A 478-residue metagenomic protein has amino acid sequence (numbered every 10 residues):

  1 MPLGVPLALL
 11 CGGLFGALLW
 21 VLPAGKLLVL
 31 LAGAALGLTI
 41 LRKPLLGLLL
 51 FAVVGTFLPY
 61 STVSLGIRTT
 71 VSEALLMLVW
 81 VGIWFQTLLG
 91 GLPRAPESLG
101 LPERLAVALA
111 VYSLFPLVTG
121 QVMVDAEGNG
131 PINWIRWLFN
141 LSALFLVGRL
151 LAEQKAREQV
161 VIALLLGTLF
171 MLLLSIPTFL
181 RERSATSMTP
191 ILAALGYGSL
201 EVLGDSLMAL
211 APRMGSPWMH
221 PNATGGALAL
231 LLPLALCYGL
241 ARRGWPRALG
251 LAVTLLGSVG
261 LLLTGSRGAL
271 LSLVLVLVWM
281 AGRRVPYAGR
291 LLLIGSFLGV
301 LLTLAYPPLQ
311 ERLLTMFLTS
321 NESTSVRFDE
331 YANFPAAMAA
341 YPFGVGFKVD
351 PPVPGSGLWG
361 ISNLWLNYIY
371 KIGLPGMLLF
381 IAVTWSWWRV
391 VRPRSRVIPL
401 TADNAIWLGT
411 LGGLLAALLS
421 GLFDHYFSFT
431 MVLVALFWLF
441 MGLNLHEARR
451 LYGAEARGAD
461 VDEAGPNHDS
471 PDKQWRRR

Functional and structural regions predicted by a protein language model:
M1-A8, R42-P44: N-terminal membrane topogenic signal
G13, G289, L293-G295, T410-S420 (+2 more regions): Transmembrane alpha-helices of multi-pass inner-membrane enzymes
G25-A35, T69-Q86, W134-A143, A223-L232 (+3 more regions): Membrane-embedded alpha-helical segments of multi-pass membrane proteins, especially the transmembrane helices
L30-I40, L76-G90, L231-R242, L374-I398: Hydrophobic, aromatic-rich transmembrane alpha-helices and their immediate juxtamembrane boundary segments
A32-A35, A110-V118, F139-L146, E158-R283 (+4 more regions): Alpha-helical transmembrane segments of multi-pass inner-membrane proteins
L38-L141, A417-L418: N-terminal hydrophobic segments of proteins, predominantly signal-anchor/transmembrane helices of inner/organellar
L41-L46, Q86-L105, Y238-A252, R284-L292 (+2 more regions): Membrane-interface helix-loop-helix junctions at transmembrane boundaries of multi-pass membrane enzymes, predominantly
P308-P375, V391-I398: Long extracytoplasmic/lumenal interhelical loops at the membrane interface of multi-pass membrane proteins
